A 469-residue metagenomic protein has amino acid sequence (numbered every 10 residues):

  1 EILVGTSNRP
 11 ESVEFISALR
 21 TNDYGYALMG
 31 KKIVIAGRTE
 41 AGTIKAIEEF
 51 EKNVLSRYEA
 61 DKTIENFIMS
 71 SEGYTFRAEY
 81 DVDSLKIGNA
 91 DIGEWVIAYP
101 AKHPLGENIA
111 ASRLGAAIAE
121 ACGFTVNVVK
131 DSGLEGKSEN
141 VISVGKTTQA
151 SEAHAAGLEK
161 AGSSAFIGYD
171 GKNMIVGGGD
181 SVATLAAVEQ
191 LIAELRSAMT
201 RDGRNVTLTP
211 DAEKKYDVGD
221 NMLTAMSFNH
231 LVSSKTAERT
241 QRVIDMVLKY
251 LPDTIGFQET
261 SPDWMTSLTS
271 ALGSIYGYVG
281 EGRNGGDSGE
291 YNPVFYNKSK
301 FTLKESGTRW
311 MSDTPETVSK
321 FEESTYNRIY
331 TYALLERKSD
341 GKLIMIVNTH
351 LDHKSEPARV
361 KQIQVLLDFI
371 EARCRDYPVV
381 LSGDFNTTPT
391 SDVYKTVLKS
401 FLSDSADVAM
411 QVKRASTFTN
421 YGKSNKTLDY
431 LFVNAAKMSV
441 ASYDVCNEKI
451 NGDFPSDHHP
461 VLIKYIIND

Functional and structural regions predicted by a protein language model:
E1-Y216: Solvent-exposed alpha-helical segments and adjacent loops that form catalytic or protein-interaction surfaces
M29-K32, Y169-N173, K215-A225, N292 (+3 more regions): Beta-strand-turn-beta hairpins that frame and shape the catalytic cleft of phosphate-ester-processing enzymes
E213-A271, N284-E290, D469: N-terminal, active-site-proximal structural segment of metallo-dependent hydrolase catalytic domains
A225-T240, G307, M311-T325, D352: Acidic/histidine-rich helix-loop elements that form or flank divalent-metal/phosphate-binding sites at the catalytic
F228-H230, T260, T349-L351, D384-F385 (+1 more regions): Active-site metal-binding loops of divalent metal-dependent hydrolases
E259-L343, D444-V445: Structured beta-strand-rich core segments of catalytic domains in phosphoester-bond hydrolases
N327-V347, E356-F385, T390-K395: His/acidic metal-ligating clusters that form di-metal
P357, E371-V379, T387-D469: Metal-dependent phosphoester-hydrolase catalytic domains
